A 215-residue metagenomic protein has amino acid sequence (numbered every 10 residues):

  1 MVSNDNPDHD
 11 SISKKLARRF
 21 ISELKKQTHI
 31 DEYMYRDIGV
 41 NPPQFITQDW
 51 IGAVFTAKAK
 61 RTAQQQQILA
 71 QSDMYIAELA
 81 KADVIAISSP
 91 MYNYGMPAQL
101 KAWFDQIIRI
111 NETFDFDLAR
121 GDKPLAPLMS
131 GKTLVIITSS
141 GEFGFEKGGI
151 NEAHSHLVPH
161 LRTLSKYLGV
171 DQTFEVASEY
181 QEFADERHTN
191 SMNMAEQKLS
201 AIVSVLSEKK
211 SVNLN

Functional and structural regions predicted by a protein language model:
M1, I87, L134-T138, E175: Structural beta-sheet core signal
M1-F104, R109-E112, Q197-N215: N-terminal beta1-alpha1-beta2 submodule of the flavodoxin-like/Rossmannoid cofactor-binding fold
D8, P43, E142-G144, F183: Short, acidic Gly/Pro/Ser/Thr-rich loop/turn segments
E32, T133, Q172: Residues at the starts of beta-strands that form the adenosine-phosphate
I38, S139, S178: Active-site donor-binding loop signature of nucleotide-sugar glycosyltransferases
A80, A98, M129, L168-D171: Structured loop/turn residues at beta-strand edges in well-structured enzyme cores
F116-L164: Short, glycine-/small-residue-rich phosphate/pyrophosphate-handling segment
E146-N215: Glycine-rich phosphate/pyrophosphate-binding loop and the adjoining helix
